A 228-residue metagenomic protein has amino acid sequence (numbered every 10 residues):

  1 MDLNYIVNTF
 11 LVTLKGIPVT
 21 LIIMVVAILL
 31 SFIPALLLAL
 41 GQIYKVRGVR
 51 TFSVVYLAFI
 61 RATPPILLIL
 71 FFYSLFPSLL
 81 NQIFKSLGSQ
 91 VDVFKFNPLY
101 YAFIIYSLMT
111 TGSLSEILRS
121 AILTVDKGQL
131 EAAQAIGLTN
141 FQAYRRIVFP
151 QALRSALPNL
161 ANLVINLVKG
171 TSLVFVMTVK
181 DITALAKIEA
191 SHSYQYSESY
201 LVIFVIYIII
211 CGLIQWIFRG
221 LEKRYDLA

Functional and structural regions predicted by a protein language model:
M1-A228: Transmembrane alpha-helices and adjacent helix-loop boundaries
